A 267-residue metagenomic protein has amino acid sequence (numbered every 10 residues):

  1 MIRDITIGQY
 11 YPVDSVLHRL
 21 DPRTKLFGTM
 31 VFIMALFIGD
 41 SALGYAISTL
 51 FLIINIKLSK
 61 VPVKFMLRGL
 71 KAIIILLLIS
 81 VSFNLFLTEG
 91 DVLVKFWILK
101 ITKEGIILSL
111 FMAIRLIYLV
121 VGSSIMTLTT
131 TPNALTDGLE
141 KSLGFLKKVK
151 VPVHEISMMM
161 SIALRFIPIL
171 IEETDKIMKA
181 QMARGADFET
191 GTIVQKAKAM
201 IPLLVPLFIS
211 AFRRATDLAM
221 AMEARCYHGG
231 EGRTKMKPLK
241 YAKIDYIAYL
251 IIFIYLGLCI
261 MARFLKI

Functional and structural regions predicted by a protein language model:
M1-A42, S48-K57, G144-V151, E155-M158 (+2 more regions): Transmembrane alpha-helix interface motif
D14, F37, K60-F65, F96 (+4 more regions): Membrane-helix interfacial "entry" motifs
K25, V63-I74, A248: Alpha-helical transmembrane segments and their helix-start/interface "positive-inside/aromatic belt" motifs in integral
S41, Y45, K60-K64, T88-F96 (+2 more regions): Transmembrane helix-loop junctions in multipass membrane proteins, especially transporters and channels
F51-V61, L76-I79: Alpha-helical transmembrane segments and their membrane-interface exit regions
I73-A186: Juxtamembrane/interface alpha-helical elements of multi-pass membrane proteins
